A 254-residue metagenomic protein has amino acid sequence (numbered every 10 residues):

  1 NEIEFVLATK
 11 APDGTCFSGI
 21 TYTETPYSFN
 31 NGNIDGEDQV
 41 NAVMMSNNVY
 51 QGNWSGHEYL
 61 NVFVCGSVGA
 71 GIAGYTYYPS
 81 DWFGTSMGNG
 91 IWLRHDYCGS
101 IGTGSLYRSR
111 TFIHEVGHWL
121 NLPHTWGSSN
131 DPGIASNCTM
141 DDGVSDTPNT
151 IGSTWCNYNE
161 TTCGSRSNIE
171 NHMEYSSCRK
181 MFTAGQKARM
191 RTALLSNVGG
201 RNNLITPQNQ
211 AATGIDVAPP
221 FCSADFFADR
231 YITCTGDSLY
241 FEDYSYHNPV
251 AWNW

Functional and structural regions predicted by a protein language model:
N1-P12, T21-F227: Extracellular (secreted or membrane-anchored) zinc-dependent metallopeptidases, primarily metzincins but also closely
F17: Divalent cation-coordinating acidic motifs and surrounding scaffolds that mediate Ca2+/Mg2+/Mn2+/Zn2+-dependent binding
S55, I232-C234: Surface-exposed coil/turn segments at beta-strand junctions on protein surfaces, enriched
Y59, Y240, A251: Short hydrophobic/aromatic beta-strand element in the GNAT-like acyltransferase core that lines or flanks the acyl-donor
C163, D229-Y231, E242: Extracellular/mature segments of secreted proteins
T235-S245: A short beta-strand segment in extracellular, disulfide-stabilized domains
S245-W254: Solvent-exposed loop segments of extracellular immunoglobulin-like
